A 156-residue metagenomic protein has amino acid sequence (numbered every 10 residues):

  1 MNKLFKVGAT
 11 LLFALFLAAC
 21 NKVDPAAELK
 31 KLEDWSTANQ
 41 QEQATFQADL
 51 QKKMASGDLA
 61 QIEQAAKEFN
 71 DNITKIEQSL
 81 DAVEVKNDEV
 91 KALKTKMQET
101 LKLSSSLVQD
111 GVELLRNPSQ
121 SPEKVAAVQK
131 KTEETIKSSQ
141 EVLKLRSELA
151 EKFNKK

Functional and structural regions predicted by a protein language model:
M1-G8: Bacterial N-terminal signal peptides that target proteins for export
T10-A14: Classic N-terminal secretory signal peptides
F16-A19: C-terminal motif of bacterial Sec signal peptides marking the signal peptidase cleavage site
D24-A66, L103-K156: C-terminal amphipathic alpha-helix
K52-N87: Short, structured interface segments that constitute the first stable element of a domain
N70-T74, K91, T95-V112: Short N-proximal segments of mature Sec-exported proteins
K75-Q98, A150-K156: Short, solvent-exposed, charged loop/turn and helix-capping segments that join or cap alpha-helices on peripheral
